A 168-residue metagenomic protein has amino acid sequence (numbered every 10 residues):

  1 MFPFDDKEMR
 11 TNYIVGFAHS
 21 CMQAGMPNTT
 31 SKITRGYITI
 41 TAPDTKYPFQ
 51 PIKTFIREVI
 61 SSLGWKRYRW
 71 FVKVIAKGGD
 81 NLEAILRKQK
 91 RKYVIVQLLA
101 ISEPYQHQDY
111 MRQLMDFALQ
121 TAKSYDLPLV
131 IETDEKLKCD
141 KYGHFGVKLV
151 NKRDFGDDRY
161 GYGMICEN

Functional and structural regions predicted by a protein language model:
F2-M26: Active-site rim helix/loop that mediates acceptor-substrate recognition in acyltransferases
Q23-T41: Conserved beta-hairpin
R35-G36, R159-M164: Short hydrophobic/aromatic beta-strand or adjacent loop that forms the aromatic wall/cage of a ligand/substrate-binding
Y37-A100, Q106: Conserved acyl-donor/pantetheine-binding loop and adjacent beta-alpha core of acyl/acetyltransferases and related
Y93-V94, T121-D134: Conserved GNAT acetyl-CoA-binding A-motif
Q97-Q106, V130-D140, G156-D157, E167: Conserved beta-strand-loop-alpha-helix junction that forms the acyl-donor binding cleft
I101, H107-Q120: Conserved acetyl-CoA-binding loop-helix of GNAT-fold acetyltransferases
R112, S124-D126, E135-K152, G156: Conserved active-site alpha-helix within GNAT-family acetyltransferase domains
